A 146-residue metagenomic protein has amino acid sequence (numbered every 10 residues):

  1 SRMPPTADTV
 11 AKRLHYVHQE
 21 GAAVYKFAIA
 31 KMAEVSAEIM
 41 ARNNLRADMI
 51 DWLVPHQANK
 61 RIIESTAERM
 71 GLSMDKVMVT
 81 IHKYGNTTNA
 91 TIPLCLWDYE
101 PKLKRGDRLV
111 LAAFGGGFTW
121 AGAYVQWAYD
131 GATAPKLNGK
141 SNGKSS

Functional and structural regions predicted by a protein language model:
S1-T80, G131-S146: Hydrophobic pocket-lining "lid/loop/helix" segments that shape and contact the acyl-thioester
K31-E34, T88-T91, K102-R105: A short linear-motif detector with a strong N-terminal bias
Q57, K83-G85, A113-F118: Acidic, glycine-rich active-site loops and adjacent beta-strand->loop/helix elements that engage anionic groups
R61, T87, W120: Residues that form or flank phosphate/diphosphate-binding pockets in enzymes that use nucleotide phosphates
T80-I92: Active-site-adjacent helical/loop segments in soluble small-molecule enzymes
P93-S146: Conserved beta-strand-centric core segments of catalytic alpha/beta enzyme folds
